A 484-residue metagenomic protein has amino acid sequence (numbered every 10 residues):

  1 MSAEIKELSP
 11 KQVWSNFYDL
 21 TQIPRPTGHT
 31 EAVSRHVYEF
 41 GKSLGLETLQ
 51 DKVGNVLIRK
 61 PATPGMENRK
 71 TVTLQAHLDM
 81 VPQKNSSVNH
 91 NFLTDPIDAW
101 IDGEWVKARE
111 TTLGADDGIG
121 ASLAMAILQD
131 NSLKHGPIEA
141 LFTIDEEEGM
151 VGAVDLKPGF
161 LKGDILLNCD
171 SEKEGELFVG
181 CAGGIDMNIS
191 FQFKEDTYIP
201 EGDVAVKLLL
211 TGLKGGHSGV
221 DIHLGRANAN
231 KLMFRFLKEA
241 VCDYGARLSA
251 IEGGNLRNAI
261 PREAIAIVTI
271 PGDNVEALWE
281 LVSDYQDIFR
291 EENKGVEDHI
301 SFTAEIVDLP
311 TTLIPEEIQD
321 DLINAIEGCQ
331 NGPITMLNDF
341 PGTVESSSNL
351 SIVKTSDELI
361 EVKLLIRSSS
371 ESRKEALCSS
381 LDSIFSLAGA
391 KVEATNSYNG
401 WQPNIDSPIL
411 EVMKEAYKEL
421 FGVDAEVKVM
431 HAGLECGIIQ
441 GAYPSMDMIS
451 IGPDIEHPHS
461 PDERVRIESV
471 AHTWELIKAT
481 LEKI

Functional and structural regions predicted by a protein language model:
E4-E104: Acidic/His- and Gly-rich active-site-bordering loop/insert found across diverse amide/peptide-bond hydrolases
S9-V13, E345-S347, S351-E358, D424-A479: Zn-dependent metallopeptidase/amidohydrolase metal-coordination segment
P24, E104-K107, T111, E147-E148 (+2 more regions): Midchain, well-structured core segments that form catalytic/ion-binding scaffolds
M66-P137, F142-E148, A153-D164, S190 (+3 more regions): Active-site metal-coordination/substrate-binding segment of hydrolases, especially metallo-dependent peptidases
L78-M80, L141-G149, S171-E174, K214 (+1 more regions): Acidic, glycine-rich active-site loops and adjacent beta-strand->loop/helix elements that engage anionic groups
G159, R226-D243, G272-V275, D320-E327 (+5 more regions): His/Asp/Glu-rich mid-to-C-terminal helical/loop segments that flank catalytic regions of hydrolases
N228, R235-I251, P403-M446: Active-site-adjacent substrate-binding region of metalloamidase/peptidase-like peptide-processing proteins
T343-A432: Substrate-recognition/cap regions that form aromatic- and gly/pro-loop-enriched pockets for small-molecule ligands
